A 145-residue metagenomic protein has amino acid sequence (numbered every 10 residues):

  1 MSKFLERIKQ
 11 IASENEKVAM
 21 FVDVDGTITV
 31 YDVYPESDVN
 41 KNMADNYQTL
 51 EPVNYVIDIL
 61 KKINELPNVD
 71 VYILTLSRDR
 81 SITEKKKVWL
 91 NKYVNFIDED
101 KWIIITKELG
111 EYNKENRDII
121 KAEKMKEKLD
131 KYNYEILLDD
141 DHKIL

Functional and structural regions predicted by a protein language model:
M1-V22: Non-catalytic pre-domain segments flanking phosphatase-related domains
R7, D38-Y72, R80-E84: Short, acidic loop-to-helix structural element flanking the phosphoryl-transfer center in phosphate-processing enzymes
E14-N15, L66-P67, K128-Y134: Glycine-rich phosphate-binding loop signature in dinucleotide/nucleotide-binding domains
D23, L74-L76, L138: Short hydrophobic segments within beta-strands
I28-T29: Hydrophobic "anchor" residues
L60-Y72, S77-E108: Substrate-recognition/cap helix-loop segment adjacent to the acidic, metal-dependent catalytic center of Asp-based
I105-K107, Y112-K143: Conserved Lys-Pro-Asp/Glu-containing loop-to-beta segment of HAD-superfamily phosphomonoesterases, centered on
